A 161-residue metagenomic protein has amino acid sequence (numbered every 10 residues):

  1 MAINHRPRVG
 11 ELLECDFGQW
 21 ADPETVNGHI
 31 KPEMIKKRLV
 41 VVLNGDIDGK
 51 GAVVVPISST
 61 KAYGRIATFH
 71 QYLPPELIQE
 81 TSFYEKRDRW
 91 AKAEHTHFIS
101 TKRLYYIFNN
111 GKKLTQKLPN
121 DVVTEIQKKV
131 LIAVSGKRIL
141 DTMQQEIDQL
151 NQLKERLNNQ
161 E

Functional and structural regions predicted by a protein language model:
C15-F17, N44: Conserved "cap/hinge" positions at secondary-structure junctions
W20, S59-T60, F98: Residue-level signature for short turns and capping positions that connect secondary-structure elements
W20-K31: Short, Lys/Arg- and Gly-enriched loop/turn segments at beta-strand edges
H29-K37, V42-Q79: Compact nucleic-acid interaction/catalytic patches
L73-E161: C-terminal terminal-subdomain/extension
